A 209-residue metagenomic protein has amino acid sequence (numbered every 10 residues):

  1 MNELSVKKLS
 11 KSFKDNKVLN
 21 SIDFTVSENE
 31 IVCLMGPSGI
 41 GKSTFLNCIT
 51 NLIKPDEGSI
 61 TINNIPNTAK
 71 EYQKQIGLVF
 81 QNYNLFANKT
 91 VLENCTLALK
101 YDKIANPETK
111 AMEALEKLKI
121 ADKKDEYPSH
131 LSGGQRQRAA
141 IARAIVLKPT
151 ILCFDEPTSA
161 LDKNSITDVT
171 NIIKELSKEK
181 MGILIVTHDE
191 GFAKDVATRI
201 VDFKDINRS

Functional and structural regions predicted by a protein language model:
M35-P37: The feature captures the beta-strand-to-loop junction immediately N-terminal to the Walker
T50: Helix-to-loop junction immediately C-terminal to a conserved catalytic motif
I65-G77, Y101, K178: ABC ATPase NBD coupling module
K89, T96-E108, K117: ABC-type ATPase nucleotide-binding domains, specifically the catalytic core motifs of the NBD
Y127-L131, Q135: Conserved ABC ATPase signature
V146-T150: A short, proline-enriched helix->beta-strand linker immediately N-terminal to the Walker B motif in ABC-type P-loop
L152-D155: Catalytic Walker B motif of ABC-type/P-loop ATPase nucleotide-binding domains
